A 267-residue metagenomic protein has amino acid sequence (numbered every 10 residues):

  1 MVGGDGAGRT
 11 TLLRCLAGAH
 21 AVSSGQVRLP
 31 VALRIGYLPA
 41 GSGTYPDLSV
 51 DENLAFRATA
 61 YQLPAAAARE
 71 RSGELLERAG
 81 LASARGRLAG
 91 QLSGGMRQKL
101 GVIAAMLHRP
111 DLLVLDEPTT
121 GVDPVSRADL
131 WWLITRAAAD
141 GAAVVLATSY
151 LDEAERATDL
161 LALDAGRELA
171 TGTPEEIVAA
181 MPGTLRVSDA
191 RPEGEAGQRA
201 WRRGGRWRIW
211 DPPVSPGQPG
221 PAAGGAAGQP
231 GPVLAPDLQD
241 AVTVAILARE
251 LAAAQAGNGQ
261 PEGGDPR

Functional and structural regions predicted by a protein language model:
A17: Helix-to-loop junction immediately C-terminal to a conserved catalytic motif
A55, T59, A66-A84: Conserved ABC ATPase "signature" region
L88-G95: Conserved ABC ATPase signature
M106-L107: ABC ATPase C-loop
L113-E117: Catalytic Walker B motif of ABC-type/P-loop ATPase nucleotide-binding domains
L130-W210: ABC transporter nucleotide-binding domain
E176-P261, R267: Short, charged/small-residue-rich alpha-helical element at the C-terminal edge of ABC transporter nucleotide-binding
